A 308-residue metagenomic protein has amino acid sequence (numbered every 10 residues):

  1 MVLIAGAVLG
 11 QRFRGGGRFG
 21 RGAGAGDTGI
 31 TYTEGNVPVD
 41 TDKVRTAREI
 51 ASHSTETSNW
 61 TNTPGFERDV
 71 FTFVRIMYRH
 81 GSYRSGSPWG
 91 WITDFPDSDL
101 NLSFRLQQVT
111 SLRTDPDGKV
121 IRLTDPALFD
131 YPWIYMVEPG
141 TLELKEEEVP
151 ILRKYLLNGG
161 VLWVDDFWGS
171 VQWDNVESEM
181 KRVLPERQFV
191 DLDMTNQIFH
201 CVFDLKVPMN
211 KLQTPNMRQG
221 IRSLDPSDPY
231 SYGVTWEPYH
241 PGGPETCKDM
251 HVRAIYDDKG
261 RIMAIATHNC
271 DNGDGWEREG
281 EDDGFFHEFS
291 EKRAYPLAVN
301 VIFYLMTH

Functional and structural regions predicted by a protein language model:
L3-G10: Sec/Tat signal peptide C-region and signal peptidase I cleavage site
G10-W133, V137-G140, D271-N272, E277-H308: Aromatic-Pro/Gly-enriched surface loop or interdomain linker that acts as a lid/target-recognition segment
R14-G22, D27, S54, R84-G86 (+3 more regions): An acidic, glycine-rich "communication" segment
P64-D69, P126-D130, Y155-L157, V183 (+1 more regions): Extracellular/periplasmic catalytic domains that process cell-envelope and extracellular macromolecules
F73, W133-D174: Short alpha-beta junction capping motif
Y78-S82, L128, P139-E143, L162 (+3 more regions): Solvent-exposed loop/turn segments at secondary-structure junctions within structured extracellular/periplasmic domains
S98, L102, E148-I151, Q172-M180 (+1 more regions): Stable alpha-helical elements in mature extracytoplasmic
L112-R122, V164-G169, R187-T195: Surface-exposed patches in mature extracellular/periplasmic domains of secreted proteins
